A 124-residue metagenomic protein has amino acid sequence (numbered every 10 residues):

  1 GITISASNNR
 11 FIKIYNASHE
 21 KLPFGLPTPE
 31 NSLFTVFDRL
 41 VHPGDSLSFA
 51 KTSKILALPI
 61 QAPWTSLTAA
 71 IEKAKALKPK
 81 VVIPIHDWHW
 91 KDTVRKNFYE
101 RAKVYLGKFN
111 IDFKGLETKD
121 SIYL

Functional and structural regions predicted by a protein language model:
G1-R10, V81-L124: Binuclear metal-ion centers of metallo-dependent hydrolases, dominated by the metallo-beta-lactamase
G1-T52, S66, T118-L124: Core dinuclear metal-dependent hydrolase active-site scaffold
S32-R101: Metallo-beta-lactamase
